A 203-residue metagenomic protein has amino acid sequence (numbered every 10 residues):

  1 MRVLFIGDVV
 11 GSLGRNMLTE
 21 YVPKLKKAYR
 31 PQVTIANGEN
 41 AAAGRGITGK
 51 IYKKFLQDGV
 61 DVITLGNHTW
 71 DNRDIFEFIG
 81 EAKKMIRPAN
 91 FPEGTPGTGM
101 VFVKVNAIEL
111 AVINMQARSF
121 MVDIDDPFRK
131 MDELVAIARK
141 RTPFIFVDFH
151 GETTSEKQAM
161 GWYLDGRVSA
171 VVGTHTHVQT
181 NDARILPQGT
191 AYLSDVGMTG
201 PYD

Functional and structural regions predicted by a protein language model:
M1-D203: Acidic, metal/ion-coordinating pockets
